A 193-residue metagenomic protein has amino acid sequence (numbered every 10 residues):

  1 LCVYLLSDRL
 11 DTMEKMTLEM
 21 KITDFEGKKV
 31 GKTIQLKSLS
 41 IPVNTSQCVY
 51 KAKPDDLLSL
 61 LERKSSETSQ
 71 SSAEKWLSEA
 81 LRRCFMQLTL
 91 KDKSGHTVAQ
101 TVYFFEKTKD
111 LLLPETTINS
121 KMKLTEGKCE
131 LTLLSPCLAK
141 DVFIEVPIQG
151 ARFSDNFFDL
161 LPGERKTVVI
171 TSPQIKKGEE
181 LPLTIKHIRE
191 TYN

Functional and structural regions predicted by a protein language model:
L1-D155, L160-I170, I175: Carbohydrate-binding surfaces of carbohydrate-active enzymes
L88-S94, I185-N193: Enriched for extracellular/lumenal, surface-exposed ectodomains of secreted and cell-surface proteins
F143, P182-K186: Conserved active-site loop/cleft motifs that coordinate metal ions or position small ligands
I175-L181: Short, Lys/Arg- and Gly-enriched loop/turn segments at beta-strand edges
